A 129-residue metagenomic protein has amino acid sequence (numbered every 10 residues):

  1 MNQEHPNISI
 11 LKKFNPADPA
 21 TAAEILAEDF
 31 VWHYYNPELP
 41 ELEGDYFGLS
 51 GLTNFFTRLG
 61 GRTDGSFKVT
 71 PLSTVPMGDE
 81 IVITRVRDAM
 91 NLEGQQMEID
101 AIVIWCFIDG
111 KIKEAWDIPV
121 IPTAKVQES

Functional and structural regions predicted by a protein language model:
M1, H5, E43-Y46: Charge-dense, low-complexity intrinsically disordered segments
N2-H33, R62: Short acidic-aromatic low-complexity motifs
N2-H5, N54-S129: A beta-strand edge to alpha-helix "cap/lid" segment located at domain peripheries
P6, A17, F47-G48, V120-I121: General structural signal for secondary-structure boundaries
L11, T21-A22, L26, F30 (+5 more regions): Hydrophobic pocket/interface hotspot
F14-T21, E41-L42, M90-L92: Short, charged low-complexity linear motifs
E24-G78: A solvent-exposed, acidic/Ser-Thr-rich amphipathic alpha-helical stretch
